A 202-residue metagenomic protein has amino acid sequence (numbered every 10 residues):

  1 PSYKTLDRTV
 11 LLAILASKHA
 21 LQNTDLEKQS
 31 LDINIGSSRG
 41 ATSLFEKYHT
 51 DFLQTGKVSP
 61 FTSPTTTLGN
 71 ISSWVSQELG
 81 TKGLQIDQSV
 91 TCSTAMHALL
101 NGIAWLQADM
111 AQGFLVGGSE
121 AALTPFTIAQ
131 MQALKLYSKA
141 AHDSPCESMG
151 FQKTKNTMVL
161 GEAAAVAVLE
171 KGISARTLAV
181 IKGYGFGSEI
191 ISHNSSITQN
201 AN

Functional and structural regions predicted by a protein language model:
P1-L6, P60-F61, Q85-Q88, Q152-T157 (+1 more regions): A short glycine/serine-rich beta->alpha loop
P1-N34, A41-T42: Conserved active-site "lid/cap" helical segment
A13-N23, L68-I71, S76-L79, L84-E120 (+1 more regions): Active-site-proximal alpha-helical scaffold in enzymes
S37-G40, V90-T94, G118-L123, G185-E189: Acidic, glycine-rich active-site loops and adjacent beta-strand->loop/helix elements that engage anionic groups
S37-I86, A133-L134: Active-site-proximal gating segment of KS-fold condensing enzymes and close homologs
L44-Y48, P125-Q130, S192-S195: Short acidic, glycine/serine/threonine-rich loops at helix termini
L123, I128-C146: Short, flexible helix-coil linker/hinge segments at the edges of structured domains or between repeats
H142-N202: Condensing-enzyme catalytic core mediating Claisen C-C bond formation in acyl metabolism
